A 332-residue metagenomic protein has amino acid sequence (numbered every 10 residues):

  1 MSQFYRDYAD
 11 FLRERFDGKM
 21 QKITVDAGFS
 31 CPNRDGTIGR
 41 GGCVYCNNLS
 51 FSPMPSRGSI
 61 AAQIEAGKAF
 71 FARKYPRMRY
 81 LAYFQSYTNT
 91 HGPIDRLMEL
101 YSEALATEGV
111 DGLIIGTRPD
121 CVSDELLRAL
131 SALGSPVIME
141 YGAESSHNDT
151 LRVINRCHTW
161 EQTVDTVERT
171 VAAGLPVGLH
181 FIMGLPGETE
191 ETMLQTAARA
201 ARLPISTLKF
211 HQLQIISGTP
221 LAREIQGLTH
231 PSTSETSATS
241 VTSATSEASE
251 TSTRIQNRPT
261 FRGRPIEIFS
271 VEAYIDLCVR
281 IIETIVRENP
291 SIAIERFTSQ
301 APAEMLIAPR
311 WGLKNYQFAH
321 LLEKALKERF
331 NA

Functional and structural regions predicted by a protein language model:
M1-L81: N-terminal [4Fe-4S]-dependent radical SAM core
S2-D10, F16-Q21, S217-A238, R254-A332: Auxiliary Fe-S-binding modules of radical SAM enzymes
K19, P76-Y80, E108-L113, G134-V137 (+3 more regions): Short, well-ordered coil/turn segments that N-cap beta-strands
L49-G67, Y75-I94, G109-V122, P136-T163 (+1 more regions): Core AdoMet radical
F71-Y75, Y101-E108, R128-P136, E168-A172 (+1 more regions): Acidic (Asp/Glu)-rich catalytic clusters
I94-S102, S123-A132, M193: Distinct, well-ordered alpha-helical segments
L127, L133-H147, I205-L221: Non-cysteine beta-strand/loop elements that form the S-adenosyl-L-methionine
E161-P220, E235, E250-Q256, I275-F297: Conserved C-terminal portion of the radical SAM core fold that forms the substrate/S-adenosylmethionine-binding
